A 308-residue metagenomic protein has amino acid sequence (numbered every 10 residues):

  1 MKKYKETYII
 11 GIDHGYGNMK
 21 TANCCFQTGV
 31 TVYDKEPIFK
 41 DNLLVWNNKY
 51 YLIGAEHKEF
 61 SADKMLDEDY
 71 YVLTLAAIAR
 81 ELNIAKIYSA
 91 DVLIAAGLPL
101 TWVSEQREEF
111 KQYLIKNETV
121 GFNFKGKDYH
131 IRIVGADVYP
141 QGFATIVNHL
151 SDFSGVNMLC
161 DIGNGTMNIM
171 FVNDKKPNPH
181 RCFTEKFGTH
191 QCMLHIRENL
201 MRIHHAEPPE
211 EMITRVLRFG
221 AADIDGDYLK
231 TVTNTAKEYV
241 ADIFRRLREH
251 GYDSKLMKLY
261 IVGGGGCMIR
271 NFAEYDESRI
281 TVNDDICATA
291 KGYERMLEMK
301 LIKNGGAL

Functional and structural regions predicted by a protein language model:
M1-L159, K176-Q191, I203, E211-L308: Nucleotide/phosphate-binding catalytic cleft detector across ATP-hydrolyzing and phosphate-transferring enzymes
I162-N168: Ser/Thr-glycine-rich phosphate-binding loops at phosphate-binding pockets of nucleotides, nucleotide cofactors
I169-D174: PRPP/pyrophosphate-binding module of the type I phosphoribosyltransferase fold
